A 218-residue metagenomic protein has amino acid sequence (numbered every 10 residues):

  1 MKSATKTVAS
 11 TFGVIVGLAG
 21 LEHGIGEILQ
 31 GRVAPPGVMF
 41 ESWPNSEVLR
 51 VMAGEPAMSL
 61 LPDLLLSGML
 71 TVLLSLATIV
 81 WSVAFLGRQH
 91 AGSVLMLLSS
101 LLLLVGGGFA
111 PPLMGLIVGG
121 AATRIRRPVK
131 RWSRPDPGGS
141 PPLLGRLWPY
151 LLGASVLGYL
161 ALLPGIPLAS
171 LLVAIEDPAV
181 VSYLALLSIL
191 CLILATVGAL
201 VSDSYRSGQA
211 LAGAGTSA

Functional and structural regions predicted by a protein language model:
K2-K6, A77-S99, A212-A218: Cytoplasmic juxtamembrane regions at transmembrane-helix boundaries
K2-L21, L143-G153: Alpha-helical transmembrane segments and their helix-start/interface "positive-inside/aromatic belt" motifs in integral
V8-T11, I15, S67-R88, I193-L211: Transmembrane alpha-helical segments in integral membrane proteins
G13-E27, T71-W81, S99-L102, P111 (+4 more regions): Helical transmembrane-bundle signal
P36-A57: Perimembrane loop-to-helix junctions flanking transmembrane segments
S67-L70, P178-C191: Alpha-helical transmembrane segments of polytopic membrane proteins
R126-W148, G213, S217-A218: Membrane-interfacial, low-structure loops and terminal tails that flank and connect transmembrane helices in multi-pass
L163-E176: Juxtamembrane "helix-exit" motif on the non-cytosolic side of transmembrane helices
